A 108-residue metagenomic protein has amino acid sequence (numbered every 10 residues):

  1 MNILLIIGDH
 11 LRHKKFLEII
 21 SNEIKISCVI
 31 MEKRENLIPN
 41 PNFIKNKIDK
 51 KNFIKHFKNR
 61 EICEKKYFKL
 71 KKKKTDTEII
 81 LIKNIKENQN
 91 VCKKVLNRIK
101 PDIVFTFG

Functional and structural regions predicted by a protein language model:
M1-G108: One-carbon transfer enzymes
